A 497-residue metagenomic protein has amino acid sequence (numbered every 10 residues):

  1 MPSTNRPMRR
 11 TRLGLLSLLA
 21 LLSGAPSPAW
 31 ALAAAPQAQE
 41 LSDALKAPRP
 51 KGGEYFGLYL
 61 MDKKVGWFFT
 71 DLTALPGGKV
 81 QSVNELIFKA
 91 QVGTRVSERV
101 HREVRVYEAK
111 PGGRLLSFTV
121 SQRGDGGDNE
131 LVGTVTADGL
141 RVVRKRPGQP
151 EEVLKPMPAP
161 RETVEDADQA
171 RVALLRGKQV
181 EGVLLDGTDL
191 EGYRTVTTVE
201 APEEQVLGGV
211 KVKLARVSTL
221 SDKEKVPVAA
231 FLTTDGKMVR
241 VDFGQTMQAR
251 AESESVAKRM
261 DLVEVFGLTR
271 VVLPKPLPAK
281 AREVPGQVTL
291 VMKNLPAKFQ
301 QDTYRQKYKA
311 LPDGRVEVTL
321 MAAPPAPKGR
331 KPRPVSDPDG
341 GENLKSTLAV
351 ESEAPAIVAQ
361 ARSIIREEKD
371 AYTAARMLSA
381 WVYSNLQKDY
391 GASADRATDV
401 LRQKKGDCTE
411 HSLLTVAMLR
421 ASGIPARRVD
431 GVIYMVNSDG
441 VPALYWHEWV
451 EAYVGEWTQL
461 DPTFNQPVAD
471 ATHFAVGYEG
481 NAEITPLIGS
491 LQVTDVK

Functional and structural regions predicted by a protein language model:
M1-R10: N-terminal secretory signal peptides that target proteins for export/translocation
G14-S27: Bacterial N-terminal signal peptides
L32-G139, V143-A159, A170-G329, I484-P486 (+1 more regions): Acidic, serine/threonine-rich low-complexity disordered tracts
P150, P160, R396-A397, T472: Glycine-rich, flexible loop/turn motifs
T163-A167, A326, K331-G406, L414 (+2 more regions): Secondary-structure boundary elements
K178-L185, W381-S438: Flexible, glycine-rich surface segments
V210-R216, E224-F231, D235-K237, H411-Q492 (+1 more regions): Hydrophobic/aromatic-rich core segments of domains that either
